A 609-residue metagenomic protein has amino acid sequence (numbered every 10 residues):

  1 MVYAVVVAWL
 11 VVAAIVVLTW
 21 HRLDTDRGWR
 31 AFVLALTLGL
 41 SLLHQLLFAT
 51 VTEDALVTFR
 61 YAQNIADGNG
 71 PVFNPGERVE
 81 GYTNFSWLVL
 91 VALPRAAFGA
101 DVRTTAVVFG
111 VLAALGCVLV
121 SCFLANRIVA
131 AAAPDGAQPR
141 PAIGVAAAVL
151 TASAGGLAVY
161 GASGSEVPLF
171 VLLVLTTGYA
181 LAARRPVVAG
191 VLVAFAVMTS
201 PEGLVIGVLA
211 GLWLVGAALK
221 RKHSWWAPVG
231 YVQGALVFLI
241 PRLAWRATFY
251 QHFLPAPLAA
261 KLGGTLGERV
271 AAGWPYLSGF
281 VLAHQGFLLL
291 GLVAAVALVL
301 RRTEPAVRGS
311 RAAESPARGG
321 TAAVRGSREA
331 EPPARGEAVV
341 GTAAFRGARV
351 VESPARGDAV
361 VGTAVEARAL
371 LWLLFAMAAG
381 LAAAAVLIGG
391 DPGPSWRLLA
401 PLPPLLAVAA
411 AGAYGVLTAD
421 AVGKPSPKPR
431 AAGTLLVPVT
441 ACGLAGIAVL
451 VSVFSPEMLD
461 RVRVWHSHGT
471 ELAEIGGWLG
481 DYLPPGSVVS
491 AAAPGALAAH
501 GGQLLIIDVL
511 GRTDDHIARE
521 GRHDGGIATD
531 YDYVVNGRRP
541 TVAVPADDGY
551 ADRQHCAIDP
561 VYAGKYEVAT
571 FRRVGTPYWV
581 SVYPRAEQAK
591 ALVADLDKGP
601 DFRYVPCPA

Functional and structural regions predicted by a protein language model:
M1-R311, P316-A317, A338-V339, P354-A355 (+1 more regions): Membrane-proximal envelope and lipid/glycan-remodeling enzymes
E314, R318-G319, R325-E331, R335-E337 (+2 more regions): Intrinsically disordered, low-complexity repeat regions of secreted/extracellular protein precursors
